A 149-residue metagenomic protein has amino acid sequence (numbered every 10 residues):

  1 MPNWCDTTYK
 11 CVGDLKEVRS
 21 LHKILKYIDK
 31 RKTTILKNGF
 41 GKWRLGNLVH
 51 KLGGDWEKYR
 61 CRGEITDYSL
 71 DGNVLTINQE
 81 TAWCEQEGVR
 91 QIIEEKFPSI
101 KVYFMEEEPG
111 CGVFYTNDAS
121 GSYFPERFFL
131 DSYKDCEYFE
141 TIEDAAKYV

Functional and structural regions predicted by a protein language model:
M1-V149: Intrinsic low-complexity, intrinsically disordered or marginally ordered coil/linker segments
